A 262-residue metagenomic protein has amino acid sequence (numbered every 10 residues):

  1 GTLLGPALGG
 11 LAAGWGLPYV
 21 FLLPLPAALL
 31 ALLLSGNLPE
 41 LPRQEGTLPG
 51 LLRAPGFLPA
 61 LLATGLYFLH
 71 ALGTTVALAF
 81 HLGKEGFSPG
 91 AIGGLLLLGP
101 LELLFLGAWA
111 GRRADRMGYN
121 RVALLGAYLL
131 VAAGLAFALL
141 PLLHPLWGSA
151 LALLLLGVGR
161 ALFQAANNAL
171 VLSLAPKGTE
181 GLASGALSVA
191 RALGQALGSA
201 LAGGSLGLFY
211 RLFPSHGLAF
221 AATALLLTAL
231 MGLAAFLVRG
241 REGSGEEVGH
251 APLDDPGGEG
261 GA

Functional and structural regions predicted by a protein language model:
G1-G36: Helix-loop-helix hairpin linking two adjacent transmembrane segments in secondary transporters
A13-L25, L206-A229: A membrane-interface helix-boundary motif in multi-pass transporters
L25-P42, A234-R241: C-terminal membrane-cytosol helix-exit motif in multi-pass small-molecule transporters
A54-G73, L154: Pair of pore-lining "gating" transmembrane helices in MFS-fold secondary transporters
V76-A91: Short amphipathic helix-loop junctions that connect adjacent transmembrane helices in Major Facilitator Superfamily/SLC
F105-Y119: Helix-to-loop junctions at the C-terminal end of transmembrane segments in multipass secondary transporters
L129-L143: C-terminal ends and interior cores of transmembrane alpha-helices in multi-pass membrane transporters/permeases
G178-R211: A late C-terminal transmembrane helix in Major Facilitator Superfamily
